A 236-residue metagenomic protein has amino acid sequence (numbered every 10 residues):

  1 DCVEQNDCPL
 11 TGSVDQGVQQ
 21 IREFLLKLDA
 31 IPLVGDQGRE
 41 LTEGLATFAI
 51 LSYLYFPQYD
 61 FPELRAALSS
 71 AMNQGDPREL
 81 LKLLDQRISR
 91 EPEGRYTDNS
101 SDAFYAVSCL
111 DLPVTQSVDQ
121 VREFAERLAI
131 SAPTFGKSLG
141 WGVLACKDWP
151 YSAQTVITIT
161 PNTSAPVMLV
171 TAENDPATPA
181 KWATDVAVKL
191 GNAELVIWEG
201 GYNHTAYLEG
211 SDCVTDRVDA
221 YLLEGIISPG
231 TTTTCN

Functional and structural regions predicted by a protein language model:
D1-C2, D7: Noncatalytic, helix-rich "gating/capping" subdomain that lines the substrate-entry/channel surface of large enzyme
G17-A165: Alpha/beta-hydrolase fold active-site neighborhood
D60, P176-K181: Conserved alpha/beta-hydrolase "acid-adjacent" motif
R65-A67, P179-V188: Short alpha-helix in the alpha/beta-hydrolase fold that links the catalytic acid
C109, D175, V186, V218: Hydrophobic, well-ordered secondary-structure elements that form the walls of internal hydrophobic environments
T163, M168-T171, D175: Short beta-strand/loop motif that positions the catalytic acidic residue of the alpha/beta-hydrolase fold
M168-L169, L195-I197: Structural recognition of the beta-strand scaffold that forms the well-ordered cores of secreted hydrolase catalytic
E199-N236: Catalytic active-site module of serine/aspartate enzymes centered on a nucleophile-bearing elbow/loop
